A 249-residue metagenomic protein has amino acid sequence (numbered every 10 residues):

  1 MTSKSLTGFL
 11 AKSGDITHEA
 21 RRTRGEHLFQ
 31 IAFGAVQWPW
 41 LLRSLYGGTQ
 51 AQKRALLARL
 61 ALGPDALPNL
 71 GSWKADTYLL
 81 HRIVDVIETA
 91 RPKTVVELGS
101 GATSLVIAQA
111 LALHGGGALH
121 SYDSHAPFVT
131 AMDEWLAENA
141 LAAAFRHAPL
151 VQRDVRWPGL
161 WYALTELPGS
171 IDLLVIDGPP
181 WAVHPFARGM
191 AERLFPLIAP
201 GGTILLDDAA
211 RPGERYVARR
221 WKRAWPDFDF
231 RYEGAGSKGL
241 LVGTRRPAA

Functional and structural regions predicted by a protein language model:
T17-A143: Internal alpha/beta domain cores that form substrate/cofactor-binding pockets in large enzymes and binding proteins
D76-T77, V155-W157, V183-R188: A conditional alpha-helix N-cap/helix-loop micro-motif detector
K93, L119, L173, T203-I204: Hydrophobic "anchor" residues on beta-strands that sit immediately upstream of conserved functional sites
V96-G101, Y122-S124, A148, I176-G178 (+1 more regions): Short His-Asn-centered micro-motif
H120, A144-A148, R231: General small-molecule cofactor/ligand-binding pocket signal
D133-G169: S-adenosyl-L-methionine
P168-D177: Short SAM/SAH-binding signature in class I
P180-A249: C-terminal substrate-binding/active-site "lid" region of AdoMet-derived donor-dependent transferases
